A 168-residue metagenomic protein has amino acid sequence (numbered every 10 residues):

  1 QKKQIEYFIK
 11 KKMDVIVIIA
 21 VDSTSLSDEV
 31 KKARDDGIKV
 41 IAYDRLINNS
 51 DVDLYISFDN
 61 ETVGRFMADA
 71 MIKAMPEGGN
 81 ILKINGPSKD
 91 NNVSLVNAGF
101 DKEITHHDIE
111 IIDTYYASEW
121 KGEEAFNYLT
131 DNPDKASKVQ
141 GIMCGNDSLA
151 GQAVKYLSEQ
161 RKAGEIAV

Functional and structural regions predicted by a protein language model:
Q1-V168: A residue-level marker of the well-folded mature domains of exported/periplasmic proteins
